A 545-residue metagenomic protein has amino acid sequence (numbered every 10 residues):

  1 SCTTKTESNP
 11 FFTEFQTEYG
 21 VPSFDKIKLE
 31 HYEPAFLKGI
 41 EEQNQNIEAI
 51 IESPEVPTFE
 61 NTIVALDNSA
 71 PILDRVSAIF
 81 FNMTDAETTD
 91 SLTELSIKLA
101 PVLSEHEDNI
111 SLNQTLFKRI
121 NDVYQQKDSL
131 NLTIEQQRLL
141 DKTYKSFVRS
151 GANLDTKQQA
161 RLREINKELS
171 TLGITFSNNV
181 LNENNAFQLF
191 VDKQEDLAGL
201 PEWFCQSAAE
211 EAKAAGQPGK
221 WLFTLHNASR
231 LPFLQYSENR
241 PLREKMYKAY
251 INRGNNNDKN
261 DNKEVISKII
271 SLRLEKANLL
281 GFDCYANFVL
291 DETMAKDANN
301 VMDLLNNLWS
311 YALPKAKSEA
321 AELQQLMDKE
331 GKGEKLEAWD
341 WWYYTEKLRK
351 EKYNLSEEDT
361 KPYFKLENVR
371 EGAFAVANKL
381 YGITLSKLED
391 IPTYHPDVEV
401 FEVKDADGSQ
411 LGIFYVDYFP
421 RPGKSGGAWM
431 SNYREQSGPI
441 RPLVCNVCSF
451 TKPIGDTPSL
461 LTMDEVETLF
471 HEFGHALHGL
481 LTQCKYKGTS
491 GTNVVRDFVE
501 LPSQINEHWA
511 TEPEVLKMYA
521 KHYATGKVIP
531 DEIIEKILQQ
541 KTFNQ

Functional and structural regions predicted by a protein language model:
E7-L200: N-terminal helix-rich structural modules
Q16-H31, F80-L99, D122-E164, T224-E264 (+4 more regions): Short His/Asp/Glu-rich catalytic/ion-coordination signatures at enzyme active sites or charged loops
Q43, I47, F282, G474-C484 (+1 more regions): Long, well-ordered alpha-helical segments
L139, E168-T171, N178, N182-T224 (+4 more regions): Active-site-proximal, well-structured secondary-structure segments within enzyme catalytic domains
N260, K296, F364, L388-E389 (+3 more regions): Alpha-helix capping and helix-loop boundary segments enriched in small/acidic/polar residues
L274-A277, G281, A377, K452 (+2 more regions): Active-site recognition of the HExxH zinc-binding catalytic motif
T468, E472, A476-W509: Zinc-dependent metallopeptidase catalytic helix centered on the HExxH motif and its immediate flanking segment
